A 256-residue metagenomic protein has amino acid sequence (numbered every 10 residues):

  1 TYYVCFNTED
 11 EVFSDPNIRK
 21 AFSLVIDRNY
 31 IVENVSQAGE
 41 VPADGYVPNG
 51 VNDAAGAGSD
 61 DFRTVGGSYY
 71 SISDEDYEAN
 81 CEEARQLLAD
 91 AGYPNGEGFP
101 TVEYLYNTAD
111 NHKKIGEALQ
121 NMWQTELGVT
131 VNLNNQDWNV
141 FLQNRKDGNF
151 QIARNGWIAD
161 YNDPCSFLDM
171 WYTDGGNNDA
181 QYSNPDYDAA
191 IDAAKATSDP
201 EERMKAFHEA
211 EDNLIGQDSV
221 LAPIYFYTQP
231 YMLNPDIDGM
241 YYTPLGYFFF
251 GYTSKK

Functional and structural regions predicted by a protein language model:
T1-N49, D53, I72-S73, F99-D110 (+1 more regions): Alpha-helical secondary-structure segments
V4, P16, K20, L24 (+8 more regions): Solvent-exposed, polar/charged alpha-helical surfaces in well-ordered, non-transmembrane soluble domains, broadly
C5, V12, Y30-V35, N139-T173 (+1 more regions): Pocket-flanking alpha-helical
K20, V32-E33, I72-E78, V129-F141 (+1 more regions): Extracytoplasmic/peripheral linker and loop segments enriched in polar/acidic and small residues with frequent Thr/Pro
E33-Q37, G45-Y46, I115-E117, P164-F167 (+1 more regions): Short, solvent-exposed loop/turn and secondary-structure capping segments
P42-D90, A109-K113: Structural transition elements
D74-C81, R85-A159, P200, F226-Q229: Ligand/substrate-recognition segments at binding pockets and active sites
Y231-K256: Long beta-strand-rich cores associated with HINT superfamily self-processing modules
